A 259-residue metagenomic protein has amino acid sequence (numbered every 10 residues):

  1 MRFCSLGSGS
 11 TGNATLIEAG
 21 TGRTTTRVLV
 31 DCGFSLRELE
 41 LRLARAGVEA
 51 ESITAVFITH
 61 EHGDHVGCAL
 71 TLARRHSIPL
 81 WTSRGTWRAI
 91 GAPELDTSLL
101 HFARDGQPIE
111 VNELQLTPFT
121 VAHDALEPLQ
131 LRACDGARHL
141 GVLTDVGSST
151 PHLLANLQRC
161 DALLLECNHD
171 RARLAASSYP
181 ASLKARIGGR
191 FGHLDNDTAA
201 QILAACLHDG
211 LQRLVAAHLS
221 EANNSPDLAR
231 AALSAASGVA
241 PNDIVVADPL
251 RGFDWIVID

Functional and structural regions predicted by a protein language model:
M1-A46, P128-D145, A162: Conserved beta-strand hairpin/beta-sheet module of binuclear metal-dependent hydrolase folds, prominently
C4-T15, H60-A73, W87, G91 (+2 more regions): Structured catalytic core of nucleotide-sugar glycosyltransferases
T26, S35-T82: Active-site metal-binding motif and surrounding structural segment of the metallo-beta-lactamase
V30-G33, I53-E61, W81-R84, G141-D145 (+3 more regions): Active-site neighborhood of phospho(di)ester-bond hydrolases with catalytic His/Asp-centered motifs
I53, T97, C160-D161: Short, well-ordered alpha-helix to beta-strand connector turns
H62-V66, W87-A89, A125-L126, S148-P151 (+2 more regions): Active-site environment of divalent metal-dependent phosphoester hydrolases
T82-R138: Metallo-beta-lactamase
P151-D248: Cap/insert and terminal regions of metallo-dependent hydrolase folds
